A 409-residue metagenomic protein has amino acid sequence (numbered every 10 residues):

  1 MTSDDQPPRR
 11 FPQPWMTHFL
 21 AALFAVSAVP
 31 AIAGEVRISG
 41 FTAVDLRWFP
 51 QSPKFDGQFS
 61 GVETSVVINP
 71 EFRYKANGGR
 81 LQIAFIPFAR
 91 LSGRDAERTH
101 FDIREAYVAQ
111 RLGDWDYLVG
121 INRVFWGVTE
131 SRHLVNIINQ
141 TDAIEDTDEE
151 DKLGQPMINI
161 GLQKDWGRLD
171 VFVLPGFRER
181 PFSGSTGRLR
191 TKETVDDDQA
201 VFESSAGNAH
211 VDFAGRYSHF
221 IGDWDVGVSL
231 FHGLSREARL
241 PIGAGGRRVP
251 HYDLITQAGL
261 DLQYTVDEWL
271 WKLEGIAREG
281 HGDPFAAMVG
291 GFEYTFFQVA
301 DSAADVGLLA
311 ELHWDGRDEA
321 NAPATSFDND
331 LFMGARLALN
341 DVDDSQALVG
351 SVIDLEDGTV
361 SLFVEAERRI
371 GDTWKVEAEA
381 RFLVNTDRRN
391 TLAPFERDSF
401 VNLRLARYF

Functional and structural regions predicted by a protein language model:
V36, F72-A76, A109-L112, I121 (+12 more regions): Residue-level signature of outer-membrane beta-barrel architecture
V36, G78-I83, W115-Y117, W166-L169 (+5 more regions): Repeated loop/turn-to-beta-strand initiation elements of outer-membrane beta-barrel proteins
G40-T42, I83-F85, V119, I160 (+10 more regions): Membrane-embedded beta-strand positions of outer-membrane beta-barrel proteins
V44-S52, Q82-G93, R104, T141 (+4 more regions): Transmembrane beta-strand segments that form the barrel wall of outer-membrane beta-barrel proteins
Q58-V66, T99-R104, K152-P156, Q163 (+8 more regions): Residues that define the transmembrane beta-barrel architecture of outer-membrane proteins
F72-L189, G222, N385: Outer membrane beta-barrel
E268-D354: Detector for outer-membrane/organellar transmembrane beta-barrel domains, recognizing the amphipathic beta-strand
F292, F395-F409: Outer-membrane beta-barrel "beta-signal"
